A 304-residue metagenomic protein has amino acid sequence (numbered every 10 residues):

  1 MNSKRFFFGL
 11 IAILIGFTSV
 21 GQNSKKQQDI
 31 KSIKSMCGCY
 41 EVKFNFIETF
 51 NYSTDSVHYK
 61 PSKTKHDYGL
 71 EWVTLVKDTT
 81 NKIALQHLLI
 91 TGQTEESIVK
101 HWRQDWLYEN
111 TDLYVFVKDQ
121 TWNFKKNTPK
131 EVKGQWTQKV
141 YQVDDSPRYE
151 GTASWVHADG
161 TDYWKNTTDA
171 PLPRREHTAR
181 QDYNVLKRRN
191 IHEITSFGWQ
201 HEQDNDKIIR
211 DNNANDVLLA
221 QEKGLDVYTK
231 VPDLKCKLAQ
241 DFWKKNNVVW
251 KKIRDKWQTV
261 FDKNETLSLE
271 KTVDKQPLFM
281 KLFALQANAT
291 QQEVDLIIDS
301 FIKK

Functional and structural regions predicted by a protein language model:
M1-S24: Bacterial Sec-dependent N-terminal signal peptides
S24-C39: N-terminal helix-cap/turn-to-beta initiation motif at the start of protein domains
K25-D29, N45-T80: Short, solvent-exposed loop/hinge segments that bridge or flank secondary-structure elements
E41-F50, L88-I90, T167-R175, E202-R210: Generic short beta-strand segments
S53, D78-K118: N-terminal intrinsically disordered, cationic/polar leader segments that include organellar targeting peptides
Y59-K77, Q104-D105, K187-I194, D216 (+1 more regions): Hydrophobic/aromatic beta-strand elements that line small-molecule binding cavities or substrate pockets in beta-rich
K133-K187, D206-I209: Short helix-loop boundary/capping segments
L186-N190, S196-A287, L296-K304: Acidic, serine/threonine-rich low-complexity disordered tracts
